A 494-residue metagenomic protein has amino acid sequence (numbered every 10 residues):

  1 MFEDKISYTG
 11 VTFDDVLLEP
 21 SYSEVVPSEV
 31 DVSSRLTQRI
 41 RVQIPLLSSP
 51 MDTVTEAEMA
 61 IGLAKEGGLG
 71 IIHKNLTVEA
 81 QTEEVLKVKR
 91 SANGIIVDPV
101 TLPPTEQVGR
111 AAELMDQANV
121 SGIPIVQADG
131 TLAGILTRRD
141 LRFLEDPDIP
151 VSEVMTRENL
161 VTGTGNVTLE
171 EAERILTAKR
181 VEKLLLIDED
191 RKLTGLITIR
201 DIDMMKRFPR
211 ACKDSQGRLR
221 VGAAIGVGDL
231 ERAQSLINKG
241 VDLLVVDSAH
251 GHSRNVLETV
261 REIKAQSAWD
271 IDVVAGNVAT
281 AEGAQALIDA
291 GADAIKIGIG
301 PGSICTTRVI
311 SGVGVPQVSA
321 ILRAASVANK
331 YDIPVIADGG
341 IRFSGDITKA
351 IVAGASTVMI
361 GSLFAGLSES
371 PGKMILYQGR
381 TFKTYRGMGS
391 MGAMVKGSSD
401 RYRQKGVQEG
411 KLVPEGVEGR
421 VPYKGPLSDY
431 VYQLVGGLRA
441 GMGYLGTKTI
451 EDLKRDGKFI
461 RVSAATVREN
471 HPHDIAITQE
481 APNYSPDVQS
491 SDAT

Functional and structural regions predicted by a protein language model:
M1-Y22, L102, G163-T164, R174 (+3 more regions): Alpha/beta catalytic cores of nucleotide-metabolism and tRNA/nucleoside-modifying enzymes
V26-V42, S49-M51, A80-A118, I125-Q127 (+5 more regions): Bateman/CBS regulatory modules and CBS-like beta-alpha motifs in cytosolic regions of diverse proteins
S28, T77-L86, L144-D148, K192-C212 (+5 more regions): Active-site-adjacent beta->alpha loops and helix N-cap segments on the catalytic face of soluble alpha/beta enzymes
R41-L47, G94-P99, D214-A224, K264-A279 (+2 more regions): Short beta-strand/loop segments at the ligand-binding rim of alpha/beta enzyme cores
E58-I61, E231-N238, V273, V278-I297 (+2 more regions): Catalytic cores of alpha/beta
K65-A80, V241-S253, D293-S311, I341-I375: Glycine-rich phosphate-binding active-site loops on the catalytic face of alpha/beta enzymes
I71-N75, T101-L102, G122-P124, T162-T164 (+6 more regions): Catalytic beta/alpha-barrel core
H73-T77, V120, P124, T131-P147 (+4 more regions): Short beta->alpha transition motifs characteristic of CBS
